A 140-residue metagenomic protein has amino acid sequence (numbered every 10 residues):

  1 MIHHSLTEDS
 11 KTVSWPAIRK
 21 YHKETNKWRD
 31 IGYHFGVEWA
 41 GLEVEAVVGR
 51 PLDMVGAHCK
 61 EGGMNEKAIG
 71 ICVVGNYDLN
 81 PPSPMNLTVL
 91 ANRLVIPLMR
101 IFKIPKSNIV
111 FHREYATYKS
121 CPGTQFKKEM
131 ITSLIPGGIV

Functional and structural regions predicted by a protein language model:
M1-H34, H58, I101: Cell wall/extracellular polymer interaction/catalysis modules
M1-S5, D9, W39-V55, G62-V140: Basic/polar, cationic surfaces and motifs that engage anionic cell-wall and phosphate/carboxylate ligands
